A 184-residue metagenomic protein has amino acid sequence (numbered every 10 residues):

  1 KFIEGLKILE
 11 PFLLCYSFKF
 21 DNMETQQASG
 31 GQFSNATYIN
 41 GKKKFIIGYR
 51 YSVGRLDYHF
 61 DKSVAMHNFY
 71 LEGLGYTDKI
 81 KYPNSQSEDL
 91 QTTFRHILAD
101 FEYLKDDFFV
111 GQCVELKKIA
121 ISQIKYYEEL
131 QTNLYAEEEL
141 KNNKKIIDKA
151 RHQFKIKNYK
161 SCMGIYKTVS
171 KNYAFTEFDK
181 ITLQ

Functional and structural regions predicted by a protein language model:
K1-I8, F20-Q184: Intrinsically disordered, low-complexity regulatory regions enriched in serine/threonine/proline and acidic residues
P11, Y16-K19: Short aromatic/hydrophobic-glycine micro-motifs
